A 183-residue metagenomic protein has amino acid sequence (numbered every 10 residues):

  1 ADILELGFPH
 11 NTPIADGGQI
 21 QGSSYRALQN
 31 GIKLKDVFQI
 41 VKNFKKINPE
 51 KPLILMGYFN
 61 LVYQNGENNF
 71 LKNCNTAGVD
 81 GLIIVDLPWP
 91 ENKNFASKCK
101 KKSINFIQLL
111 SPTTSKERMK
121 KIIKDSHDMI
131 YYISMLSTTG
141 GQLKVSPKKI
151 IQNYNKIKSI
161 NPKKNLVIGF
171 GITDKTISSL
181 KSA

Functional and structural regions predicted by a protein language model:
I3-L34, M135-Q142: Glycine-rich, proline-tolerant flexible connector loops at the mouths of alpha/beta enzymes
L4-G7, C74, I122, L180: Conserved, mostly hydrophobic/aromatic
L4-L6, L53-G57, L82-I84, F106-L110 (+2 more regions): Hydrophobic faces of well-ordered beta-strands that scaffold small-molecule active sites in alpha/beta enzyme cores
G17-I54, S97-S111, P147-L166: Alpha-helix-loop-beta-strand connector modules within alpha/beta enzyme cores
I20, N30, M119-S159: Glycine/Thr-rich beta-alpha phosphate-binding loop at enzyme active sites
Q29-I32, G78-E91, N105-T114: Catalytic beta/alpha-barrel core
M56-Y63, P88-W89, L110-T114, V167-T176: Glycine-rich beta-to-alpha transition loops that act as phosphate-gripper elements at the mouths of alpha/beta enzyme
T114-D125, I160-N161, I172-A183: Catalytic cores of alpha/beta
